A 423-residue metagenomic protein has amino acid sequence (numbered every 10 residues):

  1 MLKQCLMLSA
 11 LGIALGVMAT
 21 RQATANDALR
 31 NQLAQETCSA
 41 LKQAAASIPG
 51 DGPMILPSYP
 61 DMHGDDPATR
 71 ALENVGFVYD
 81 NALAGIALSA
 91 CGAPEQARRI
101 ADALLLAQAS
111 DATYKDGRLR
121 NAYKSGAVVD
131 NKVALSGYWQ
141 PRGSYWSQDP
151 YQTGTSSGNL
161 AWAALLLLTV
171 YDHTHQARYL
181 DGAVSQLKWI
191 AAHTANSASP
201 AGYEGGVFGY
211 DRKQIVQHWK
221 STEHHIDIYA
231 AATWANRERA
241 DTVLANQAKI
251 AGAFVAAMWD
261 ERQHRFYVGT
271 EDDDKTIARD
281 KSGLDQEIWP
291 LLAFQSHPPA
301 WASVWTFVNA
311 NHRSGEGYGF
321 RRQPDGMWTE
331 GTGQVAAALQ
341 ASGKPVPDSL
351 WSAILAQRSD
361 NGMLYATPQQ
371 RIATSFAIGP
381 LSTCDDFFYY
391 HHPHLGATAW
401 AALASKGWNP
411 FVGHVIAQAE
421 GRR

Functional and structural regions predicted by a protein language model:
M1-M7: Bacterial N-terminal signal peptides that target proteins for export
L8-G16: Bacterial N-terminal signal peptides
T24-Q152, H173, A177-R212, I250-F254 (+4 more regions): Low-complexity, Ser/Thr/Pro/Gly-enriched N-terminal "stalk/linker" regions
R70, V216, F320-Q323: Short pre-catalytic strand/loop immediately N-terminal to key active-site residues, enriched for Gly-Thr
N74-A90, A97-R98, T155-Y171, W219-N236 (+4 more regions): Well-ordered alpha-helical segments within folded domains of soluble proteins
L187, S197-V255, W259, D274-I277: Active-site cleft segment of glycoside hydrolase catalytic domains centered on the general acid/base Glu
R239-R322, G326-M327: Extracellular glycoside hydrolase catalytic/binding regions
L350-I354: Hydrophobic transmembrane alpha-helices and their immediate junctions
